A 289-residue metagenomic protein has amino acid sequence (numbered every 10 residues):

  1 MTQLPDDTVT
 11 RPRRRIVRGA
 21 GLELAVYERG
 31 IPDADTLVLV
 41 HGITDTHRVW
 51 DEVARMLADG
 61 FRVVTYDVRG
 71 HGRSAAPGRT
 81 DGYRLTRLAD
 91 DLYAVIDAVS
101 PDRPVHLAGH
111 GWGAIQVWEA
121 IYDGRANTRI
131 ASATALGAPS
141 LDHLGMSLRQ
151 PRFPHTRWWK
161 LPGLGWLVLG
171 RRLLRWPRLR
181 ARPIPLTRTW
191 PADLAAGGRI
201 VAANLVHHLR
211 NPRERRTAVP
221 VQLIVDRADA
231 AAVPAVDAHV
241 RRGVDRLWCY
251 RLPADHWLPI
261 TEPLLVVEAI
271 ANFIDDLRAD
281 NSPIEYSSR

Functional and structural regions predicted by a protein language model:
M1-Q3, S288: N-terminal targeting or regulatory segments adjacent to alpha/beta-hydrolase or S9 domains
Q3-E23: N-terminal cap/lid segment of alpha/beta-hydrolase-fold proteins
T10-R11, L22-L24, I43-V49, V64 (+5 more regions): Flexible "cap/lid" subdomain of the alpha/beta-hydrolase fold that forms the substrate-access gate
R18-A20, G30-P32, R215-T217: Short, flexible hinge/linker loops that cap or flank conserved catalytic cores
E28-R73: Conserved HGGG/HGGXW glycine-rich cap/lid loop of the alpha/beta-hydrolase fold
D33, L57, S140, A254-L258: Residue-level detector of flexible, active-site-proximal loop/helix-junction positions within diverse enzyme catalytic
D245-R289: Catalytic active-site module of serine/aspartate enzymes centered on a nucleophile-bearing elbow/loop
